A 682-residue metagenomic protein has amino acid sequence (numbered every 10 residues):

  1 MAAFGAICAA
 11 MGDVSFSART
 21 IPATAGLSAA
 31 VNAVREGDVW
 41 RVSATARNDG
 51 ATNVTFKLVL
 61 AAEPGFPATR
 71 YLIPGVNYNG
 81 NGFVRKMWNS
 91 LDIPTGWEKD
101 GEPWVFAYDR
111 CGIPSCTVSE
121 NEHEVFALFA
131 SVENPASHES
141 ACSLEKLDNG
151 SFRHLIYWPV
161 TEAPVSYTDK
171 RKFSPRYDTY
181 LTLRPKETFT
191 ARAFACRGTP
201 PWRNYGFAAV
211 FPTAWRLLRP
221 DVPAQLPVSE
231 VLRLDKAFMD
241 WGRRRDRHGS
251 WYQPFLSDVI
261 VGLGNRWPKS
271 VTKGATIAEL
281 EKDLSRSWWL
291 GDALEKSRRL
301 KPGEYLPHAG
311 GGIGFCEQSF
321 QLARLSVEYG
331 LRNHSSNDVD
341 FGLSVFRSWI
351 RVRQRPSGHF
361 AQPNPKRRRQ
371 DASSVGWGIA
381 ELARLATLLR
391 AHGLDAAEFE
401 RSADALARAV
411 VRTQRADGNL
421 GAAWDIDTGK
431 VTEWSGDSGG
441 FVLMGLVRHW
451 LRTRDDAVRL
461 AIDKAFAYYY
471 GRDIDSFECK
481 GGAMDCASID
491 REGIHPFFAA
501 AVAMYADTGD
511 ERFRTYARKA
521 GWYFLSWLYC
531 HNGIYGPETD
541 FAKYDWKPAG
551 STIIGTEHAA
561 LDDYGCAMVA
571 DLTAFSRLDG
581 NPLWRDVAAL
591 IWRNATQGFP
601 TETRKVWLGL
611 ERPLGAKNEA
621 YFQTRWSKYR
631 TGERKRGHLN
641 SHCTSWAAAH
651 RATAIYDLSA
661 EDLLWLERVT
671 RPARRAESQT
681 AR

Functional and structural regions predicted by a protein language model:
I7-W377, R384-F399, A405-R408: Carbohydrate-recognition beta-sandwich/jelly-roll modules in extracellular/periplasmic carbohydrate-active proteins
D235-G311, I350-R369, V411-V431, Y470-S488 (+2 more regions): Glycine- and aromatic-rich loop/turn segments at beta-sheet edges
K269-V271, A275-A278, F320-S336, W377-D395 (+4 more regions): Well-ordered alpha-helical scaffold segments within catalytic/enzyme domains
N364-K366, T387-D456, A506, R518-L528: Active-site lining segments of carbohydrate-active enzymes
R369-L382, E433-L443, D473-E478, G482-F498: Aromatic-lined, polymer-binding surfaces characteristic of secreted/periplasmic polysaccharide-degrading enzymes
T413-A416, T453, K464-D485, T508 (+2 more regions): Non-catalytic carbohydrate-binding regions of carbohydrate-active enzymes
